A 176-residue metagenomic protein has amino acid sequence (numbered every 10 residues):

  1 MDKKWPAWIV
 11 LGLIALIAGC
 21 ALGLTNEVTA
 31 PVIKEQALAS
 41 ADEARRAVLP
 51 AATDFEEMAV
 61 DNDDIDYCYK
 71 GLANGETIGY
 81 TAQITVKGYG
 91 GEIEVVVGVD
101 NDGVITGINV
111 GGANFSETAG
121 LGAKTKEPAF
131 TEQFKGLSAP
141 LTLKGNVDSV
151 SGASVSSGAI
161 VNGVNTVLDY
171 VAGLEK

Functional and structural regions predicted by a protein language model:
D2-K176: Flexible, solvent-exposed loop/hinge segments and secondary-structure transition points
